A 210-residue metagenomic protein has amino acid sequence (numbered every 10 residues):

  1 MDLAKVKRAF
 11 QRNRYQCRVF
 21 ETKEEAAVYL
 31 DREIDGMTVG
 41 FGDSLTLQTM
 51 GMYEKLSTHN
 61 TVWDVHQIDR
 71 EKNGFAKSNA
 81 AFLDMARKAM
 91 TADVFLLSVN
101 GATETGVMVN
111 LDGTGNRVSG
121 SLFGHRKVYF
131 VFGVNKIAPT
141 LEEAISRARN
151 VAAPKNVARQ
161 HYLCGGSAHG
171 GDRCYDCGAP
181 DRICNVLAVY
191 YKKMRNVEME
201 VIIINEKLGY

Functional and structural regions predicted by a protein language model:
D2-A80, T91-L96: N-terminal active-site beta-alpha-beta segment that forms phosphate/nucleotide-binding and substrate-recognition loops
A81-F82, T114: Amphipathic coiled-coil/heptad-repeat helices and related helical stalk/stem segments that mediate oligomerization
D84-A86: Conserved motor-coupling elements within RecA-like helicase/translocase cores
A89-Y210: Conserved phosphate- and dinucleotide-binding cores of soluble alpha/beta proteins, encompassing both enzyme active
